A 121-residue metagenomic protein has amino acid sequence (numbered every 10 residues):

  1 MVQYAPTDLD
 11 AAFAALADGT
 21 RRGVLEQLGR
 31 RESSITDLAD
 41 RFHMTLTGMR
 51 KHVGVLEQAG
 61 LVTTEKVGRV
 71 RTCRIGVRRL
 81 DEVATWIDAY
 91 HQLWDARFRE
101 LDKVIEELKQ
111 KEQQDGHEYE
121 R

Functional and structural regions predicted by a protein language model:
M1-D8, Q27-R41, L46, V55-Q58 (+2 more regions): C-terminal regulatory/oligomerization modules of transcriptional regulators
A15-T20: Short helix-coil-helix linker/hinge
R22-V24: Pre-recognition alpha-helix immediately N-terminal to the DNA-recognition helix within helix-turn-helix or winged-helix
H52: Residues within the DNA-recognition helix of helix-turn-helix
K66-T72: Short, Lys/Arg-rich nucleic-acid/phosphate-binding segment
I75: Conserved catalytic core of two-component histidine kinases
